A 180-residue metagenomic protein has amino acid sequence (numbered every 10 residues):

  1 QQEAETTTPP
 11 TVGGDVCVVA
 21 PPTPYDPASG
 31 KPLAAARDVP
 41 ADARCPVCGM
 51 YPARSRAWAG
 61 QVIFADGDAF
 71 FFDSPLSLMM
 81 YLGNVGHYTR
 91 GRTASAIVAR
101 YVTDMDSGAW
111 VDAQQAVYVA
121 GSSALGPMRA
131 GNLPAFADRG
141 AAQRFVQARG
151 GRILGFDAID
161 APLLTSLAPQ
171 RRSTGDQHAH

Functional and structural regions predicted by a protein language model:
Q1-H180: Intrinsically disordered, low-complexity terminal tails/loops enriched in metal-binding residues
